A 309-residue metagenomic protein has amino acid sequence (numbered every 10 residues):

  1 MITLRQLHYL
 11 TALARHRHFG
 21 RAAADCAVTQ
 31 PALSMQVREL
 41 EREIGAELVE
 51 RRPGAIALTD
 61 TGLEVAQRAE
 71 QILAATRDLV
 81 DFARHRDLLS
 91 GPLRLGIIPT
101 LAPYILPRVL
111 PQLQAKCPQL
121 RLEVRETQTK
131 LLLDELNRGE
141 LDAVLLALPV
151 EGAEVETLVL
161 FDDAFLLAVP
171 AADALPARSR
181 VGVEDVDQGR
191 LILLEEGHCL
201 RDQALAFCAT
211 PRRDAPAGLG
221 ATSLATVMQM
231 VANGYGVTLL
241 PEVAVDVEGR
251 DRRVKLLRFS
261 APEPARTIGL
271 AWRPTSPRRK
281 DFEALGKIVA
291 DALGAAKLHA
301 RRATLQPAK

Functional and structural regions predicted by a protein language model:
L7, E43-I44, V65-D87, L285 (+1 more regions): Alpha-helical linker/hinge and terminal dimerization helices associated with HTH transcriptional regulators
T11-A32, A55: Short helix-boundary/capping micro-motifs
E41-L58: A short LG(V/I)-centered, amphipathic sequence patch enriched for acidic residue(s) preceding the LG motif
S90-A153, A221: Central regulatory/effector-binding core of bacterial HTH transcription factors
I105, K255-H299: A late-sequence structural motif
Q128-L133, N137-L141, L146-A147, L193-L257 (+2 more regions): Hydrophobic hinge/microswitch elements
G152-V159, D163, R178, D185 (+1 more regions): Beta-alpha-beta core module
R190-P211, R278-K287, A292-L305: Secondary-structure junction motif
